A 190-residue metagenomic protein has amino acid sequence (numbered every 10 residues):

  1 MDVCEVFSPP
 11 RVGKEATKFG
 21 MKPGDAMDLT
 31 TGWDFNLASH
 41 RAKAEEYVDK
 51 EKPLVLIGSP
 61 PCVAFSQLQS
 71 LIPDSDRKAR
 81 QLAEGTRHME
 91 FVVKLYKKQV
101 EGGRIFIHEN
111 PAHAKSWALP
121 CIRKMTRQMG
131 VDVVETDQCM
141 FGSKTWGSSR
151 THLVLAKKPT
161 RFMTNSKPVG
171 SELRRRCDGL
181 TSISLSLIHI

Functional and structural regions predicted by a protein language model:
D2, S8-V55, S59, Q67-S70 (+3 more regions): Adenosine-cofactor binding site in Rossmann-like domains, unifying the SAM/SAH pocket of S-adenosylmethionine-dependent
V3, G103, K158-T160: Extracellular structured ligand-interaction cores
R11-K14, V63-Q69, I107-E109, A114-M125 (+2 more regions): Short catalytic/ligand-binding loop motif for oxyanion handling, primarily in non-cytosolic enzymes, centered on
L54-G58, Y96, F106-H108, R161: Conserved, well-structured core segments
A83-G142: Conserved Class I SAM-dependent methyltransferase catalytic core
R123-K158, R174-S186: Helix-centered, glycine/charged polyanion-binding patches within enzymatic domains that contact phosphate-containing
L155-S171: Conserved beta strand-loop-helix elements of the APE1-like EEP
I188-I190: Conserved small/polar residues in nucleotide/adenosyl-binding loops
